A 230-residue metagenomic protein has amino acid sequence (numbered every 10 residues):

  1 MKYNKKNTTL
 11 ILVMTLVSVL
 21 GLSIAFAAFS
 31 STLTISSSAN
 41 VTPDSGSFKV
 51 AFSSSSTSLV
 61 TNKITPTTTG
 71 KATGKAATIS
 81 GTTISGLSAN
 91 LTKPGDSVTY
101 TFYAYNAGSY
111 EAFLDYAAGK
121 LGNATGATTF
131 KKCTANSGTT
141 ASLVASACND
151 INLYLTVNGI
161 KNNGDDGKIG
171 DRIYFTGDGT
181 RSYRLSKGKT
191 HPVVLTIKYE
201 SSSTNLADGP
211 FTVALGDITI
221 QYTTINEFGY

Functional and structural regions predicted by a protein language model:
K2-I79, F211-D217, Q221-Y230: Short, polar/proline-rich extracytoplasmic segments that appear immediately after membrane translocation
K2-K5, T73-L91, T156-P192, T196: Extracellular adhesion/glycan-binding regions together with long Ser/Thr- and acidic-residue-rich low-complexity tracts
N7-L10, S47, T65, K93 (+10 more regions): Low-complexity, compositionally biased segments
T9, V19-G21, S58, F113 (+4 more regions): Acidic/proline-rich low-complexity IDRs
S31, S88-A124, T176-Y230: C-terminal, structured domain-capping segment
P43-A77, G122-T176: A surface/secretory-pathway sequence property marking extracellular, secreted, or lumenal proteins enriched
I84-S88, F130-T140, T204-A207: Low-complexity, polar-biased intrinsically disordered regions enriched in Pro/Ser/Thr/Gly
